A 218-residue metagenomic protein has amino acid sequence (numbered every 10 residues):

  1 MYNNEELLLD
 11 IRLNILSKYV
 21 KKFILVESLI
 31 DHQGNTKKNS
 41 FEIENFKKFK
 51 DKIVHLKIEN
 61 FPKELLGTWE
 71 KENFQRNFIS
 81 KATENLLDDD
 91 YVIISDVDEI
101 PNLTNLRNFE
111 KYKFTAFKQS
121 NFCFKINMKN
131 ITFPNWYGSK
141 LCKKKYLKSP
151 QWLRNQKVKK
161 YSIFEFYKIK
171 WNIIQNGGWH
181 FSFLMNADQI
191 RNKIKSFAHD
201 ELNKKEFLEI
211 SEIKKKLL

Functional and structural regions predicted by a protein language model:
M1-K18, S28-I30: Active-site beta-to-alpha loop of glycosyltransferases that engages the nucleotide-sugar donor
L8-L13, G34-K37, G67, P101-E110 (+1 more regions): A short acidic (Asp/Glu
V20, D88-D89, Y112, Q175: A general structural motif
K22-L25: Hydrophobic targeting segments
S28-H32, N121-F122: Short beta-alpha junction loops
I30-I94, L103-T104: Active-site-proximal specificity loops/subdomain of glycosyltransferases
E99-L208: Conserved catalytic core of nucleotide-sugar-dependent glycosyltransferases
L208-L218: Charged phosphate-binding loop/patch that engages nucleotide di/tri-phosphates or the phosphate backbone of nucleic
